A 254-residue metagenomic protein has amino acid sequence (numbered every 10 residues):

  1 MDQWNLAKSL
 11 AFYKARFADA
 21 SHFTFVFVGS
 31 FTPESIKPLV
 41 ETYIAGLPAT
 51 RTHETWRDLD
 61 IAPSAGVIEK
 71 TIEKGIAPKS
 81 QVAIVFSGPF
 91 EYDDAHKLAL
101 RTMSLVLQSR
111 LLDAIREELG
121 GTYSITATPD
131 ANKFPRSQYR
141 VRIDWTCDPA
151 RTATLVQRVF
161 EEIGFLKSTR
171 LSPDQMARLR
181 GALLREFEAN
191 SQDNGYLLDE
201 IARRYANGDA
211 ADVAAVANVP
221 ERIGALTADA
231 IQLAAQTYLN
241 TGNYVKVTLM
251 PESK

Functional and structural regions predicted by a protein language model:
M1-H53, L119, I125-K254: Charge-rich, well-structured scaffold segments of protease-associated domains
T52-R110, A114: His/Glu-based metal-binding/catalytic segments typifying zinc-dependent metallopeptidases
